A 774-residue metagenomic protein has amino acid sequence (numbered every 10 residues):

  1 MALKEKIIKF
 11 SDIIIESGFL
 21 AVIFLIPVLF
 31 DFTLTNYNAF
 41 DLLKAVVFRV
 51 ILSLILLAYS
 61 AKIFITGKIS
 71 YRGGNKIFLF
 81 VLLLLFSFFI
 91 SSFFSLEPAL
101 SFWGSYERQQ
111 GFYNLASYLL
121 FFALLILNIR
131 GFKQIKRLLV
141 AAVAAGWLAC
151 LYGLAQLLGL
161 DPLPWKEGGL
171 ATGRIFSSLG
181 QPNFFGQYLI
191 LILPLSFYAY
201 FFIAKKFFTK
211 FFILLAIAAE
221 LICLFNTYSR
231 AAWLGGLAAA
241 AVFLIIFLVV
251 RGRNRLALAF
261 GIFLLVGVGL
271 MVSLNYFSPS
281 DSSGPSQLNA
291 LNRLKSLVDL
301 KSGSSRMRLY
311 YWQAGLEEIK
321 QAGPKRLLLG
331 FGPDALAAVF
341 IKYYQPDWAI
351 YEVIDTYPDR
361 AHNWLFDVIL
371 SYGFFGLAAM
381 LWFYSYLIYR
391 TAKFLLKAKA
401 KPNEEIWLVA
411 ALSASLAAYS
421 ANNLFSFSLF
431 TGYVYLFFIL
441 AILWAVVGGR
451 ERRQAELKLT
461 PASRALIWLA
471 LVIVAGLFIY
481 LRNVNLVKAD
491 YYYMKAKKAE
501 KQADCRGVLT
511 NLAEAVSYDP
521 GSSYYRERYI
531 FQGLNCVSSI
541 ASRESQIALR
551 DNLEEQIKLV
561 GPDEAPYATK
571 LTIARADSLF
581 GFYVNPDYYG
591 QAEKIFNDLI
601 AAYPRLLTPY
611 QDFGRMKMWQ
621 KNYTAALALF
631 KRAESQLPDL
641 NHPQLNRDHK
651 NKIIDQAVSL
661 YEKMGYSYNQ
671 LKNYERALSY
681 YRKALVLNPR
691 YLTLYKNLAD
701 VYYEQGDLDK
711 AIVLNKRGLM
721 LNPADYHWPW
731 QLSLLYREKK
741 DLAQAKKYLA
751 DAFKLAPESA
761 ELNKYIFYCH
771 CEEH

Functional and structural regions predicted by a protein language model:
A2-F32, R49-A61, V81-P98, G111-D281 (+6 more regions): Alpha-helical transmembrane segments of multi-pass inner-membrane proteins
F30-A45, F64-I69: Short, hydrophobic transmembrane alpha-helix segments
D41-L42, F102-F112, R174: Non-cytosolic membrane-interface motifs at loop->transmembrane helix junctions
R174-I175, A239-A240, M271-L327, T356 (+1 more regions): Flexible juxtamembrane loops connecting transmembrane helices in multi-pass membrane enzymes that build or modify
Q181, L300-S302, R306-P358, L365 (+1 more regions): TM-adjacent membrane-interface loops and short helices in multi-pass inner/ER membrane proteins
S273-S286, A465-A503, Y524-R528: Hydrophobic alpha-helical transmembrane segments in integral membrane proteins
G449-S463: Flexible interhelical linker loops that connect adjacent transmembrane helices in multi-pass membrane transporters
Y492-H774: C-terminal luminal/periplasmic domains and tails of membrane-associated envelope-modifying transferases
